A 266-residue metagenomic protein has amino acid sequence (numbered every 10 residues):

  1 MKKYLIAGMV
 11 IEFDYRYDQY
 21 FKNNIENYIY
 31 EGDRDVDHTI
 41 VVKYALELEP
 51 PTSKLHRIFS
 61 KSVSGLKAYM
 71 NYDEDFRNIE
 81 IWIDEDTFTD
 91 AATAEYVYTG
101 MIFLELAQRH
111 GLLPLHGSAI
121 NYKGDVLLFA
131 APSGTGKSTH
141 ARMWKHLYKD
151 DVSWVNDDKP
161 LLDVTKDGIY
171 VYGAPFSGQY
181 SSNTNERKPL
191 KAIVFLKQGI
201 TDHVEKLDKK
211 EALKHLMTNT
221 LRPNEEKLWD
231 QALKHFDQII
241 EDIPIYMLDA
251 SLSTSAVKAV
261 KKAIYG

Functional and structural regions predicted by a protein language model:
M1-L128, S133, M143-S153, P160-G266: A noncatalytic interaction/capping subdomain that flanks phosphate/NTP-handling catalytic cores
K137: Conserved lysine of the Walker
H140: Hydrophobic positions on the alpha1 helix immediately C-terminal to the Walker A/P-loop
